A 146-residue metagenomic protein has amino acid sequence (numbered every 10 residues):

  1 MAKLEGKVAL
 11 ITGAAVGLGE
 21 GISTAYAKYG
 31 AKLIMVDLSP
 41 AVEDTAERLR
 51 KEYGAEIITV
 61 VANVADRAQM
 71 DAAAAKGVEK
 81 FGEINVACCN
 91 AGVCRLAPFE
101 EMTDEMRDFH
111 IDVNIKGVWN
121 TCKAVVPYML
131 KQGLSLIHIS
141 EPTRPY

Functional and structural regions predicted by a protein language model:
V8, A15-G17: Conserved glycine-rich cofactor-binding loop
Y29-D44: Conserved glycine-rich Rossmann-like NAD(P)H-binding loop of the short-chain dehydrogenase/reductase
E52-E56, K76-C89, R95, M106: A glycine-rich helix->loop->beta "capping" turn within Rossmann-like NAD(P)(H)-dependent oxidoreductase domains
V61-A73, D104: The beta1-alpha1 cofactor-binding region of Rossmann-like NAD(H)/NADP(H)-dependent oxidoreductases
P98-F99, T103-I111: Substrate-binding pocket helix/loop in short-chain dehydrogenase/reductase
C122-K123: A short, exposed helix-loop element centered on a Lys and neighboring polar residues
I137-Y146: Single conserved hydrophobic/aromatic residue that forms the stacking wall/gate of nucleotide- or nucleobase-binding
